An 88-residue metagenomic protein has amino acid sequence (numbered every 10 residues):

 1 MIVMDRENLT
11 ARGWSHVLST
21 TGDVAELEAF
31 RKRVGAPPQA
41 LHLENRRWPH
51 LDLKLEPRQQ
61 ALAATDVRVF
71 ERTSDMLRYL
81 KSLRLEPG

Functional and structural regions predicted by a protein language model:
M1-G88: Catalytic phosphate/metal-binding cores of nucleic-acid and nucleotide-processing enzymes, i.e., regions that mediate
